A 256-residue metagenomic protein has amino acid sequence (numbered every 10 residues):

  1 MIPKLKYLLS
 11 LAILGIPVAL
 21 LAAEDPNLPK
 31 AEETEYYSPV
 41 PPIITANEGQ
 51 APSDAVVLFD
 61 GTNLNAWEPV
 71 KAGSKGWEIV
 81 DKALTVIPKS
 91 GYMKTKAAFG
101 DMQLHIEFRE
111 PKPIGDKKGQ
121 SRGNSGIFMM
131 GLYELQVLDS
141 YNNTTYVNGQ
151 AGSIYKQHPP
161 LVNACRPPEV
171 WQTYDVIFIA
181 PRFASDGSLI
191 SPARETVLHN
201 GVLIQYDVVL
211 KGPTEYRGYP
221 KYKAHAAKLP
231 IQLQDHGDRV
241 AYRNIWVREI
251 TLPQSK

Functional and structural regions predicted by a protein language model:
M1-A12: Bacterial N-terminal signal peptides that target proteins for export
P17-V18: N-terminal signal peptide c-region/cleavage motif recognized by signal peptidases
A22-K256: Carbohydrate-interacting regions of secretory-pathway proteins
